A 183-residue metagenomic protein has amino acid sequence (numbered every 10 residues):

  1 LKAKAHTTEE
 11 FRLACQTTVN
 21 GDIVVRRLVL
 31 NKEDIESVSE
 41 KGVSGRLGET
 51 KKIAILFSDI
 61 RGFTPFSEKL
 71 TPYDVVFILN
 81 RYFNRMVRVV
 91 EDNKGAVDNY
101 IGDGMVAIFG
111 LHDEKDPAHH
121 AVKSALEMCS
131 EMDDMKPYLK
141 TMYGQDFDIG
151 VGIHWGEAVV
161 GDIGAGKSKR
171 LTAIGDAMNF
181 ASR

Functional and structural regions predicted by a protein language model:
L1-D34: Signature of N-terminal electron-transfer/Fe-S-associated modules in redox systems
L13, G21-I23, K51-I53, F147-I149 (+1 more regions): Change "...and in nucleic-acid phosphodiester-cleaving endonucleases..." to "...and in nucleic-acid processing enzymes
T17, R27-V29, F57, F109-L111 (+1 more regions): Flexible glycine-/small-residue-rich
L30-L47: Intrinsically disordered or compositionally simple regulatory linkers and C-terminal tails in signal-transduction
R46-K123: Catalytic NTP-binding/metal-coordinating core of nucleotidyl cyclase/transferase enzymes
V89-H120, D134-D176: Catalytic core of nucleotidyl cyclases, primarily class III adenylyl/guanylyl cyclases
M128: Serine endopeptidase catalytic core focused on the charge-relay Asp
D176-R183: Catalytic/regulatory signature loops of cyclic-dinucleotide turnover enzymes and related class III nucleotidyl cyclases
